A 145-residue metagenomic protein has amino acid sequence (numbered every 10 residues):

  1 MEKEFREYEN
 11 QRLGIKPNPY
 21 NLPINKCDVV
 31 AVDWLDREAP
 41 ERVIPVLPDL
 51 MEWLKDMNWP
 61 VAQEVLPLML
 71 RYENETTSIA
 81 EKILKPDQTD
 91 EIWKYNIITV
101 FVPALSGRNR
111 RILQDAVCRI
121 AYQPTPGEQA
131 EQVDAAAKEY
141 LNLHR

Functional and structural regions predicted by a protein language model:
M1, L113-C118, D134-R145: Compositionally biased terminal segments
M1, Q88-E91: General structural signal for secondary-structure boundaries
E2-E4, Y8-P19, P40-E52, N74-K85 (+1 more regions): Amphipathic alpha-helical scaffolding segments comprising HEAT/armadillo-like alpha-solenoid repeats
Q11, Q63, Q88, Q114 (+2 more regions): Residue-identity detector for glutamine
P19-I24, L35, L54-K55, M69 (+3 more regions): Alpha-solenoid helical repeat architecture
L22-E41, E52, P60-Y72, I92-R108 (+1 more regions): Structural detector for internal amphipathic alpha-helices that build alpha-solenoid repeat scaffolds
T76-T77, T89, T99, T125: Residue-identity detector for threonine
